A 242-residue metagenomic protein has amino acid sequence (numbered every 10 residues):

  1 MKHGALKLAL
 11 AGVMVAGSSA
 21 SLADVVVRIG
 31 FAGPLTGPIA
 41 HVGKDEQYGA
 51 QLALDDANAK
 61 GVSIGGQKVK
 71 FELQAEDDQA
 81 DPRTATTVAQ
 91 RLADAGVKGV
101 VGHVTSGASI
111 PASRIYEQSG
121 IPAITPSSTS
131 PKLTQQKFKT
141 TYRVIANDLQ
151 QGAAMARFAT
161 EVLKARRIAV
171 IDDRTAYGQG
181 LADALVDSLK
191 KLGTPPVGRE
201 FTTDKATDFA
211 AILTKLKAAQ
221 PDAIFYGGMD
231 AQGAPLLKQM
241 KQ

Functional and structural regions predicted by a protein language model:
M1-L22: Gram-negative bacterial Sec-dependent N-terminal signal peptides
L22-R28: Cleaved targeting-peptide boundary
V26, H41-Y48, K60-F138, T202-F209 (+1 more regions): Beta-alpha junction/loop-to-helix N-cap segments that form part of ligand/metal-binding clefts
G30-P38: Acidic/histidine-rich, surface-exposed loop or edge segments in extracytoplasmic proteins
P34, D78, D173: Cofactor-binding loop segments of dinucleotide-utilizing enzymes, especially the Rossmann-like FAD- and NAD(P)+-binding
P38, D45, G49-K60, E76 (+8 more regions): Structured segments of extracytoplasmic/periplasmic soluble domains in secreted or envelope-associated proteins
T87, S130-K132, K139-Q242: Extracellular/periplasmic Venus flytrap/periplasmic-binding protein
